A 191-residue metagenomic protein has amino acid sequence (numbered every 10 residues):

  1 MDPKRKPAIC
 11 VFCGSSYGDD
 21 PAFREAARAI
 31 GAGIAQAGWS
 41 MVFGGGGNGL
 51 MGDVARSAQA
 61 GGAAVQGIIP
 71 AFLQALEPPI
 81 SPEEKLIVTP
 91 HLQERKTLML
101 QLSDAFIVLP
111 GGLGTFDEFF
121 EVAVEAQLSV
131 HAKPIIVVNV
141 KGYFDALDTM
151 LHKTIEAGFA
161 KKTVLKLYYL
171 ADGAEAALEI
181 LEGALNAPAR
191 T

Functional and structural regions predicted by a protein language model:
D2-L102, V140-T191: A cross-family phosphate/adenosyl-ligand binding-site feature
Q59, E125-K133, F159-A160: Arginine/glycine-rich "motif VI" loop of SF2 helicases in the C-terminal RecA-like domain
E94-S129, I136, A187-T191: Active-site/ligand-binding-proximal alpha/beta "capping" segment
L109-P110, P134-V138, L165-Y168: Flexible, glycine/proline-enriched loop segments at strand-loop-helix junctions that form or flank small-ligand binding
